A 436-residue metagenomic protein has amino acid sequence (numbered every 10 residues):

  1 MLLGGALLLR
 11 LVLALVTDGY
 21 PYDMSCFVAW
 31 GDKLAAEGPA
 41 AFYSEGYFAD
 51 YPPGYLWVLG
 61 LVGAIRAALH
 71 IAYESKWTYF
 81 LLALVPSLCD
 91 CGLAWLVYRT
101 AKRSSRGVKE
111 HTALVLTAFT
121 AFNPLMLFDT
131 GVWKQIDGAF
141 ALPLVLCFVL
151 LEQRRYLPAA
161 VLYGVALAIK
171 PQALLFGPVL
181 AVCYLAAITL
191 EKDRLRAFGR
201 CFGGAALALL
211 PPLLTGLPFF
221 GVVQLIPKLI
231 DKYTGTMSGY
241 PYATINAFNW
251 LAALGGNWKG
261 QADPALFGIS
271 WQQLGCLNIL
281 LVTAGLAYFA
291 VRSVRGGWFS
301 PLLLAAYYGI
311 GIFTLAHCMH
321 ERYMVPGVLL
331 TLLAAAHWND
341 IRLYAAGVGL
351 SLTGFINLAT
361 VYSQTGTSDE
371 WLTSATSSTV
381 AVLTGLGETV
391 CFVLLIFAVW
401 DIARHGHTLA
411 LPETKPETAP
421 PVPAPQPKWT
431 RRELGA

Functional and structural regions predicted by a protein language model:
M1-A29, E37, A83, S87-D90 (+3 more regions): Transmembrane signal-anchor helices characteristic of membrane glycosylation enzymes that use polyprenol
D23-D50, G54, L61-A72, Q224-K232: Extracytosolic helix-loop segments that constitute the early lumenal/periplasmic catalytic or substrate-binding loops
A72-W77, V97-P124, R154, P158 (+1 more regions): Transmembrane-helix signature of polytopic, membrane-embedded enzymes that assemble or transfer cell-envelope glycans
C91-A94, R103, K232-T314, W400-G406 (+1 more regions): Aromatic/glycine/proline-enriched transmembrane-helix motif characteristic of membrane-embedded glycan-assembly enzymes
L96-R99, A139-Y156, L330-T331: Specific aromatic-rich, kink-prone transmembrane helix
T117, F128, L144-L150, L157-A181 (+2 more regions): Membrane-interface alpha helices of multi-pass inner-membrane proteins
F176-L210, V222, P326: Perimembrane helix-loop-helix junctions
R200, Q224, L229-I245, L251 (+3 more regions): Transmembrane helical bundles and short interhelical boundary loops of multi-pass, membrane-embedded
